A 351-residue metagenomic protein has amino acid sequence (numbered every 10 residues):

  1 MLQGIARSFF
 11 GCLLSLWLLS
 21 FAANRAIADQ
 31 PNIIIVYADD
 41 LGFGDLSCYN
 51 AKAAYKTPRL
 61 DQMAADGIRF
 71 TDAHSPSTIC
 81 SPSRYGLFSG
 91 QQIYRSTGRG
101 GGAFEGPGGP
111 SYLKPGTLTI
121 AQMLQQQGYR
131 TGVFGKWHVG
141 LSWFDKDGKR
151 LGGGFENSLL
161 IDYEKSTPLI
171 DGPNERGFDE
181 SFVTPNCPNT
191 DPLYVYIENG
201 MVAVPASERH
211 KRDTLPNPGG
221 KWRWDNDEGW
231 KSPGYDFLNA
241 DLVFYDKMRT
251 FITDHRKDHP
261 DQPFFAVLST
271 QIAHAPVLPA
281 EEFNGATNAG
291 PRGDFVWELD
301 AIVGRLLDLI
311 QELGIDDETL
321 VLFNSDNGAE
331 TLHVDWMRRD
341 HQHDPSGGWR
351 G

Functional and structural regions predicted by a protein language model:
M1-R7: N-terminal secretory signal peptides that target proteins for export/translocation
Q3, L19-R25: Short, intrinsically disordered, low-complexity terminal segments
S8-F21: Bacterial N-terminal signal peptides
A26-G351: Formylglycine-dependent sulfatase
